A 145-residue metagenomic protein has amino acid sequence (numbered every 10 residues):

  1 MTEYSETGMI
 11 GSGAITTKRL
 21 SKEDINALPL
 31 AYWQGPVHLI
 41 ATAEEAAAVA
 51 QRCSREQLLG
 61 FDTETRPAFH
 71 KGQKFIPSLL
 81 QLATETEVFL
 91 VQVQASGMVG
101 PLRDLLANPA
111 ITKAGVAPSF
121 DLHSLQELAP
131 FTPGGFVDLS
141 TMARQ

Functional and structural regions predicted by a protein language model:
M1-L59, S124, L128, L139: N-terminal accessory regions of nucleic-acid-interacting proteins
G35, E87, N108-K113: Short active-site oxyanion
A48-V49, G97-P109: Short, basic/hydrophobic alpha-helical segments
C53, L58-K71: Short acidic, Gly/Ser-rich segments with clustered Asp/Glu that frequently serve as metal-coordination loops in enzyme
G60, T112-P118: Acidic beta-strand-to-loop metal/phosphate-binding motif
T63, V93, V116, L139: Residues immediately flanking
F69-E87, Q94: A short alpha/beta connector and helix-capping loop motif
Q81-E85, A110, S119-Q145: Metal-dependent phosphoesterase core characteristic of DEDDh/y 3'-5' exonuclease domains
